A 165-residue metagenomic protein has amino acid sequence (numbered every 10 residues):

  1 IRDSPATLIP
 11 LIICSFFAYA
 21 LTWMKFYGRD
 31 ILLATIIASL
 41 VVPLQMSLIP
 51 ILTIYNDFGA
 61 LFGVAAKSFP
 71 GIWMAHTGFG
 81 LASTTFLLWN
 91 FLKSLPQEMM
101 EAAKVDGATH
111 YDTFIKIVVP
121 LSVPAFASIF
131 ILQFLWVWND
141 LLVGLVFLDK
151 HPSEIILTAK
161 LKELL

Functional and structural regions predicted by a protein language model:
R2-L165: A structural signal for multi-pass alpha-helical bundles of membrane permease subunits that mediate small-molecule
